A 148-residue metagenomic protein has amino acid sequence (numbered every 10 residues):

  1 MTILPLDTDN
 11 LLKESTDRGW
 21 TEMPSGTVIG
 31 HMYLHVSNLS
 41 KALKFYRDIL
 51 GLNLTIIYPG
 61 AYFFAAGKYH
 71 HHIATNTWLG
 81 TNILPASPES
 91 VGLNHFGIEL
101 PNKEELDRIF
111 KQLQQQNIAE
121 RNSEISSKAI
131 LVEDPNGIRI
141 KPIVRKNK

Functional and structural regions predicted by a protein language model:
M1-S25, K111-K148: Vicinal oxygen chelate
D17-G67: Surface-exposed interaction/gating patches
V28-S37, P85-Q112, K128-E133: Vicinal oxygen chelate
K41, H70, E104: Short alpha-helical
A42, Y46, F96, L113: Hydrophobic pocket/interface hotspot
D48-I49, Y62-A65, I73-A74, E104 (+3 more regions): Long compositionally biased, domain-poor regions of proteins
N53-S90, E133-P135, R139-K146: Conserved short beta-strand elements that form part of the metal-binding/catalytic scaffold of enzyme active sites
G80, E99-E105, Q116, R121-E124: Compact recognition or signaling/catalytic modules
